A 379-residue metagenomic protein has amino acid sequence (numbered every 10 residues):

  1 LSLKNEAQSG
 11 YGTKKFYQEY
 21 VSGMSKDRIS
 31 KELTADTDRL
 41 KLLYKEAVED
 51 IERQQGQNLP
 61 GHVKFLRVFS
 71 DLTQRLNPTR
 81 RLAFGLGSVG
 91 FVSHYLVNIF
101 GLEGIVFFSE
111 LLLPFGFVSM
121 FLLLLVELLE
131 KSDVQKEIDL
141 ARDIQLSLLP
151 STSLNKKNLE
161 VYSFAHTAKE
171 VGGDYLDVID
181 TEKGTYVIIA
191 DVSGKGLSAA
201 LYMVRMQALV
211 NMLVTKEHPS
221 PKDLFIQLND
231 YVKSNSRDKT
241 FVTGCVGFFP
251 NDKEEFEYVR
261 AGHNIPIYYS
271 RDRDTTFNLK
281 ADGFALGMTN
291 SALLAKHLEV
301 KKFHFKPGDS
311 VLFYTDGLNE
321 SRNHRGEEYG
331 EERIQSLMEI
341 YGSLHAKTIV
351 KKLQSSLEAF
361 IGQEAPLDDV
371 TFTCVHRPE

Functional and structural regions predicted by a protein language model:
L1-V134, L176-I188, L213-E379: Conserved subregion of the PPM/PP2C metallophosphatase catalytic domain
L128-D139, T152, V204: A conserved signal-transducing helical linker
E137, A141, S198, Y202 (+2 more regions): Hydrophobic (often cysteine-bearing) scaffold residues that line and stabilize catalytic clefts of nucleotide/cofactor
E137-L154, H166-A168: Membrane-cytosol interface motif
S151-K156, R273-T276: Proline-centered turn/helix-capping motifs that create local helix->coil transitions or kinks
S153-Y202: Juxtacatalytic helix/coil linker segments that couple regulatory or sensory modules to the catalytic cores
R205-L213: Active-site-proximal alpha-helical element of nucleotidyl cyclase-like catalytic domains and analogous helices
